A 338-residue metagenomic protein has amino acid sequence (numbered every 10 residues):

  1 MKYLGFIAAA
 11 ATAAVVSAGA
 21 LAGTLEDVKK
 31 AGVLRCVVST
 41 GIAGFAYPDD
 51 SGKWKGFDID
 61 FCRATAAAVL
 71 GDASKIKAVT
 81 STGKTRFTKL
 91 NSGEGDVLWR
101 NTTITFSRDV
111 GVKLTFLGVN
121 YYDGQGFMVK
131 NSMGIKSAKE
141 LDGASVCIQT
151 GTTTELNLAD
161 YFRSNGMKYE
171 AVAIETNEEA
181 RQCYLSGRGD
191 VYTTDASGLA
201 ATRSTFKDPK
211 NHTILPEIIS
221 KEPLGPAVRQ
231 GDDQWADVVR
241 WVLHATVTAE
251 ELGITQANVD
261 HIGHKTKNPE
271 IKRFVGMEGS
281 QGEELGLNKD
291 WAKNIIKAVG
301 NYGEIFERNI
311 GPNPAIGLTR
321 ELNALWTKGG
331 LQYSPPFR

Functional and structural regions predicted by a protein language model:
M1-A8: Bacterial N-terminal signal peptides that target proteins for export
K29-V33, A66-S74, N91-G95, S132 (+6 more regions): Sec-exported extracytoplasmic/periplasmic mature domains
K29-W99, E278-W291, I295-A298, Y302 (+2 more regions): Extracytoplasmic small-molecule ligand-binding "clamshell" domains of the periplasmic binding protein/Venus flytrap
R35-G44, W54-V69, T103-I104, D123-Q182: Bilobed "Venus flytrap"/periplasmic-binding protein-like clamshell domains and structurally analogous long
D50-S51, R63-K75, F116, T154-A173 (+4 more regions): Ligand-binding cleft/hinge of the Venus flytrap
D60-R63, A67-V69, N131-I135, K139 (+6 more regions): Extended ligand-binding regions for polar small-molecule ligands
R63, A67, G71, K75-E140 (+3 more regions): Acidic, polar ligand-binding/catalytic clefts
